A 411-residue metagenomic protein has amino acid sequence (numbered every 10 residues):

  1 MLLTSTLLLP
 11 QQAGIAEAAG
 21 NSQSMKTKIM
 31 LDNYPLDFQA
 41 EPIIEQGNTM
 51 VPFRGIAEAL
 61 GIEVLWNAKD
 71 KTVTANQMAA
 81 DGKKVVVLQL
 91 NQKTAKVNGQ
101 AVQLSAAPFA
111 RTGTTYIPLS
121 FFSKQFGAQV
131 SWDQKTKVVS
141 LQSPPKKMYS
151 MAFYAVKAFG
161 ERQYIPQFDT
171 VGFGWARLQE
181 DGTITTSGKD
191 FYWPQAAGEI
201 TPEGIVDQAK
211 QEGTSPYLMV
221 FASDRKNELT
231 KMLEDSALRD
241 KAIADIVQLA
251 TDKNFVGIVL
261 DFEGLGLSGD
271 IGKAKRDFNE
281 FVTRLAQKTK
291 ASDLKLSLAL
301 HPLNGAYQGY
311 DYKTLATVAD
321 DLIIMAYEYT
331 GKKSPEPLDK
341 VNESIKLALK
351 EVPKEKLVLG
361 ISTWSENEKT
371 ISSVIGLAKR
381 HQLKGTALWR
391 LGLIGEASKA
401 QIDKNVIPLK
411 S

Functional and structural regions predicted by a protein language model:
M1-Q167, L178, L218, K253: Primary recognition of N-terminal secretory signal peptides and signal-anchoring hydrophobic helices
A57, S123, A209-K210, T289 (+1 more regions): A generic structural signal for well-ordered alpha-helical segments
K146-M151, Q179, T183-A319, I324-V341: Chitinase-like catalytic core of GlcNAc-active glycosidases
G160-I165, G309-V318, I345-K350, V374-L377: Mature extracellular/periplasmic domains of secretome proteins
V171, L260, L322, L359 (+2 more regions): Conserved, mostly hydrophobic/aromatic
V220-F221, E228, A348-S373: Active-site clefts of carbohydrate-active enzymes
L249, I361-S411: Substrate-binding cleft of secreted/luminal carbohydrate-active enzymes
